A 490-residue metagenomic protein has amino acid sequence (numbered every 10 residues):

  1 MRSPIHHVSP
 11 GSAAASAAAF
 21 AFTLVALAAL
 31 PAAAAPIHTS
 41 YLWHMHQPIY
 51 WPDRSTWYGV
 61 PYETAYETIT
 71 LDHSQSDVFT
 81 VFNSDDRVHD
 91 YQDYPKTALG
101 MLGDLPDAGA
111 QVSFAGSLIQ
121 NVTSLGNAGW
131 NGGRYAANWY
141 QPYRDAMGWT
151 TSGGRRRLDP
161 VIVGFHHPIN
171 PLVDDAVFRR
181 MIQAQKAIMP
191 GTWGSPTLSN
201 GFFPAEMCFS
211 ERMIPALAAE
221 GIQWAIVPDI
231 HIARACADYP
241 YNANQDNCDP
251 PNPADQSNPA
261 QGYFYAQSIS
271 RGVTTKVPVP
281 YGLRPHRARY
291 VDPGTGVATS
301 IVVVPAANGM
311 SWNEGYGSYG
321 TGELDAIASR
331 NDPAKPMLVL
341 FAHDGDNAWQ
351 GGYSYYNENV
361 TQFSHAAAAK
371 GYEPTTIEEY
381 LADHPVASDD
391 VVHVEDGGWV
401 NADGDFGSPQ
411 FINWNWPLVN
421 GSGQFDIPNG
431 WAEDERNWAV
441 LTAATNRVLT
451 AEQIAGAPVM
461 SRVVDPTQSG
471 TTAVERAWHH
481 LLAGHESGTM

Functional and structural regions predicted by a protein language model:
M1-A15: N-terminal secretory signal peptides that target proteins for export/translocation
S16-A29: Bacterial N-terminal signal peptides
L30-A34: Sec/Tat signal peptide C-region and signal peptidase I cleavage site
A35-D175: N-terminal catalytic cores of secreted or lumenal carbohydrate-active enzymes
P36-Y94, S117, A243-P278, G282-G309 (+1 more regions): Active-site and substrate-binding clefts of carbohydrate-active enzymes
S113-L118, G164, N200-S210, I230 (+1 more regions): Short, solvent-exposed turn/loop segments enriched in Gly/Ser/Thr/Pro and often Arg
W130-G153, L158-D159, S195, A218-H286: Acidic, His- and aromatic-enriched active-site or binding-groove loops in soluble protein domains that engage sugars
F178-E206, P293-T295, A326-A342: CE4/NodB-like, metal-dependent polysaccharide N-deacetylase domain that modifies extracellular/periplasmic N-acetylated
